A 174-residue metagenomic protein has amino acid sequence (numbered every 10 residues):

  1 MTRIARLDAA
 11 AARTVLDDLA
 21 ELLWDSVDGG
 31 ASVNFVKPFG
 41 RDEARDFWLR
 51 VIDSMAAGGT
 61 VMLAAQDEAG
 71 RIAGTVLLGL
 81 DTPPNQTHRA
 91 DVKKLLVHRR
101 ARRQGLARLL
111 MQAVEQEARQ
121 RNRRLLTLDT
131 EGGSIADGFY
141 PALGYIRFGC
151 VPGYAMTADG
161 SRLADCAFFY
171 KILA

Functional and structural regions predicted by a protein language model:
T2, R6-R13, I146, A158-A174: Terminal substrate-recognition subdomain of acyl/acetyltransferases
A5-K94, H98, M111-A113, E117 (+1 more regions): Acetyl-CoA-dependent GNAT
T14, S134-I135: Short alpha-helical
L96, G132-S134: Active-site-proximal loop/turn and secondary-structure-junction residues that shape catalytic pockets, frequently
H98-R100, Q104: Active-site acidic-Proline motif in GNAT/NAT acetyltransferases
M111, A118-T130: Conserved GNAT acetyl-CoA-binding A-motif
T127-E131, P141, I146-L163: Conserved catalytic-core motifs of GNAT/GCN5-like acyltransferases
